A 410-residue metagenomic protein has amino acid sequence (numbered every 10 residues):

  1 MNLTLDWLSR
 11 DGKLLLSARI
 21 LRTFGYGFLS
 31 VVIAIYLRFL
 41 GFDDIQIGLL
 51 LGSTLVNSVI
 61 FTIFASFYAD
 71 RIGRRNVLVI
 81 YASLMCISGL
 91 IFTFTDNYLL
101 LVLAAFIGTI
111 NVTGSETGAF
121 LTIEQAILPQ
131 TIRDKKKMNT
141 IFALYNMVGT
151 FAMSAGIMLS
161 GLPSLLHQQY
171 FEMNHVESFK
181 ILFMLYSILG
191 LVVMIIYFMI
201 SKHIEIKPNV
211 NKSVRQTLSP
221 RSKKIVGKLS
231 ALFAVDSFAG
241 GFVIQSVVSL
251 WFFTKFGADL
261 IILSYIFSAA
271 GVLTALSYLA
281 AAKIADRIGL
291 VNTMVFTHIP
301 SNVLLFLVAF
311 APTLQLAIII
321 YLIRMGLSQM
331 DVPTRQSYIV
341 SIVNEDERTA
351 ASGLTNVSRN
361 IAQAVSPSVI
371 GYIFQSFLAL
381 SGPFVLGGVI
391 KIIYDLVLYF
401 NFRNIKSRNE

Functional and structural regions predicted by a protein language model:
M1-S9, K202-S237: Juxtamembrane intracellular "pre-TM" segments in multi-pass secondary transporters
L5-I60, I225-F267: Helix-loop boundary and gating motifs at the non-cytosolic
I20, S88, Y98-A119, L316-M330: Hydrophobic core of transmembrane alpha-helices in multi-pass small-molecule transporters, especially MFS/SLC-type
A34-I35, F39, S154-E177, T254-K255 (+1 more regions): Transmembrane alpha-helix termini and helix-breaking/packing motifs in multi-pass membrane transporters
L49-F67, A155, S268-A280: Central cavity-lining transmembrane alpha-helices of secondary-active solute carriers, predominantly the Major
F61-G73, S164, S277-G289, F374-Q375: Helix-to-loop junctions at the C-terminal end of transmembrane segments in multipass secondary transporters
N76-I91, N292-L307: Structural signature of the two symmetry-related core transmembrane helices
S160, S187-K207, Y394-F402: C-terminal membrane-cytosol helix-exit motif in multi-pass small-molecule transporters
